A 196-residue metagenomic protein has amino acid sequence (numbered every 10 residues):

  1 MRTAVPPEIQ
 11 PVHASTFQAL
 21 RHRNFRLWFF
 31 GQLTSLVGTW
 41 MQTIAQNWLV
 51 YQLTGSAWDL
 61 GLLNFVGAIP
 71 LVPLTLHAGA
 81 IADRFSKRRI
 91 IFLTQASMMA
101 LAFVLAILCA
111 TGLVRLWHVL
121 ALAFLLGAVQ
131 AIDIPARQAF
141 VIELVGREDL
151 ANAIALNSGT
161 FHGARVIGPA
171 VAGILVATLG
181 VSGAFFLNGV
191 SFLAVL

Functional and structural regions predicted by a protein language model:
M1-L196: Alpha-helical transmembrane-bundle signature of multi-pass membrane transport and export proteins
